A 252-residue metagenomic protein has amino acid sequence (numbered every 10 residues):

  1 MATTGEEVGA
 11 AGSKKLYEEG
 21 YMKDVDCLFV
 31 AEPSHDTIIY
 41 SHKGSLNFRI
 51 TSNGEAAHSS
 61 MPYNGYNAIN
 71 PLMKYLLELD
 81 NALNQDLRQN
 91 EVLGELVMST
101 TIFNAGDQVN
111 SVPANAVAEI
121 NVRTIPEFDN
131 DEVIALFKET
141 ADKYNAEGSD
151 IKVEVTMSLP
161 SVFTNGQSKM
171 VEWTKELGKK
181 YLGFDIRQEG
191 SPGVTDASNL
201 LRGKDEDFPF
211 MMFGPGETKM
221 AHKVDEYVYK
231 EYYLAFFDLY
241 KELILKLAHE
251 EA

Functional and structural regions predicted by a protein language model:
M1-N47, E251-A252: Acidic/histidine-rich catalytic neighborhood of metal-dependent amide-processing enzymes
P33-S34, Y40, N47-A252: Metal-dependent amide/peptide-bond hydrolase catalytic core, centered on the "pita-bread" metallohydrolase fold
